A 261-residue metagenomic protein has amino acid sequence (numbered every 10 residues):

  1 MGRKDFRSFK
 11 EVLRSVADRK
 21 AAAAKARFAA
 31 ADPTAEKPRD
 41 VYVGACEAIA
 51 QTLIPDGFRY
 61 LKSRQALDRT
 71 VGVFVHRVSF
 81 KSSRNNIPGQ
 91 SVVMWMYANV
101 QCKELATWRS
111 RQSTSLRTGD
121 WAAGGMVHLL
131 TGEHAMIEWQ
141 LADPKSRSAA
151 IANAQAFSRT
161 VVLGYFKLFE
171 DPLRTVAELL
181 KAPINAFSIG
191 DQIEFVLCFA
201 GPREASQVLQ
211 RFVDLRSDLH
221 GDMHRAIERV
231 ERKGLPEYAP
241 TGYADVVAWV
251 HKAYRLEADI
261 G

Functional and structural regions predicted by a protein language model:
G2-G44, D68-G261: Intrinsically disordered, low-complexity regulatory regions enriched in serine/threonine/proline and acidic residues
P38-K62: Amphipathic alpha-helical segments
R64-A66: A structural signal for the main folded, soluble domain(s) of proteins
